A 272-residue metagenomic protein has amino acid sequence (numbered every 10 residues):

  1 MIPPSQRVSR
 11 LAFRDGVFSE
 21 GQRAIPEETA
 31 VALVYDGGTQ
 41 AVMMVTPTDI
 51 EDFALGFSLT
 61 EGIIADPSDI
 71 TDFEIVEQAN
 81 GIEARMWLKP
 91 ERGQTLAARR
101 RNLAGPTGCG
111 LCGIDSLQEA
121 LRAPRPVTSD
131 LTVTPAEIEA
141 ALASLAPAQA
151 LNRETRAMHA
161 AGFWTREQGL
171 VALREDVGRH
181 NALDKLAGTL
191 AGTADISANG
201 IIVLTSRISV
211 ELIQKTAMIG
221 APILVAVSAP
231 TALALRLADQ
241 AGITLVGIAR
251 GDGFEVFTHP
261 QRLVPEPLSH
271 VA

Functional and structural regions predicted by a protein language model:
M1-A161, R166, L170-L173, V177: Intrinsically disordered, low-complexity regions enriched in acidic/Ser/Thr/Pro/Gln residues
H180-L268: Feature captures the catalytic cores and cofactor-binding loops of soluble hydro-lyases/lyases that act on carboxylate
A272: Active-site/ligand-binding-proximal alpha/beta "capping" segment
